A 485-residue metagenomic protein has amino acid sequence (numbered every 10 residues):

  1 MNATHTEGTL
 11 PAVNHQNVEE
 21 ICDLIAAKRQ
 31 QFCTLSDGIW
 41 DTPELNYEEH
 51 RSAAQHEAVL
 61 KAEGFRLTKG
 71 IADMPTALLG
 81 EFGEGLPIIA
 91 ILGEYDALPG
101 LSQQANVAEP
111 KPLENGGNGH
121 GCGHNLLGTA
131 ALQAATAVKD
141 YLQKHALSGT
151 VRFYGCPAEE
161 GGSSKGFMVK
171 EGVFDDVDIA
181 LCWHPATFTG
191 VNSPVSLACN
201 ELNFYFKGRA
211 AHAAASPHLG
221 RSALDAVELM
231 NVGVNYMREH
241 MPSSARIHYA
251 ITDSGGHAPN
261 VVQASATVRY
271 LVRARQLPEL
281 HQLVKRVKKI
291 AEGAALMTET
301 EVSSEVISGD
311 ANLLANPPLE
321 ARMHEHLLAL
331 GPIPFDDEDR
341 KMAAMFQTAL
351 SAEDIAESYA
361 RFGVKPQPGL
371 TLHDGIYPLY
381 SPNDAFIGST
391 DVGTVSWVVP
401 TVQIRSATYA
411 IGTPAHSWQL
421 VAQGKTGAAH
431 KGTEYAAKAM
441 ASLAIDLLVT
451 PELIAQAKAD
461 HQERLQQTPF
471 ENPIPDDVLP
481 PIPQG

Functional and structural regions predicted by a protein language model:
A3-H5, E228-G485: Metal-dependent amide/peptide-bond hydrolase catalytic core, centered on the "pita-bread" metallohydrolase fold
T4-H120, N125, T129-G149: Acidic/His- and Gly-rich active-site-bordering loop/insert found across diverse amide/peptide-bond hydrolases
P11-H15, T34-G38, P110-G117, F206-A214 (+3 more regions): A short small-residue
N17-E20, K28-L35, E48-V59, P87 (+19 more regions): General structural feature for long, well-ordered alpha-helical segments within catalytic domains of soluble enzymes
I39, G80, I91, H124 (+8 more regions): Divalent metal-coordination and catalytic microenvironments
E44-L45, Y154-A158, I307-N312: Conserved short loop/turn motifs at secondary-structure junctions
T76, L98, V107-G119, N125-L126 (+2 more regions): Histidine/acidic-residue-rich, glycine-tolerant segments that coordinate divalent metal ions
A90-L92, K207, I404-A407: Non-cysteine beta-strand/loop elements that form the S-adenosyl-L-methionine
